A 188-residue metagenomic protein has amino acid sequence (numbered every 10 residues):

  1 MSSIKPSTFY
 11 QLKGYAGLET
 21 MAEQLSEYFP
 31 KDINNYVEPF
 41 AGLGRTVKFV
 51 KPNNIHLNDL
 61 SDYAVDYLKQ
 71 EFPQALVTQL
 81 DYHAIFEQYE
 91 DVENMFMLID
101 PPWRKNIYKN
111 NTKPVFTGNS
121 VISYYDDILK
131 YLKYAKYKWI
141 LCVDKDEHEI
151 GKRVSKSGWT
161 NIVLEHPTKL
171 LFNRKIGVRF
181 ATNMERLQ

Functional and structural regions predicted by a protein language model:
M1-Q188: Class I S-adenosyl-L-methionine-dependent methyltransferase catalytic core
